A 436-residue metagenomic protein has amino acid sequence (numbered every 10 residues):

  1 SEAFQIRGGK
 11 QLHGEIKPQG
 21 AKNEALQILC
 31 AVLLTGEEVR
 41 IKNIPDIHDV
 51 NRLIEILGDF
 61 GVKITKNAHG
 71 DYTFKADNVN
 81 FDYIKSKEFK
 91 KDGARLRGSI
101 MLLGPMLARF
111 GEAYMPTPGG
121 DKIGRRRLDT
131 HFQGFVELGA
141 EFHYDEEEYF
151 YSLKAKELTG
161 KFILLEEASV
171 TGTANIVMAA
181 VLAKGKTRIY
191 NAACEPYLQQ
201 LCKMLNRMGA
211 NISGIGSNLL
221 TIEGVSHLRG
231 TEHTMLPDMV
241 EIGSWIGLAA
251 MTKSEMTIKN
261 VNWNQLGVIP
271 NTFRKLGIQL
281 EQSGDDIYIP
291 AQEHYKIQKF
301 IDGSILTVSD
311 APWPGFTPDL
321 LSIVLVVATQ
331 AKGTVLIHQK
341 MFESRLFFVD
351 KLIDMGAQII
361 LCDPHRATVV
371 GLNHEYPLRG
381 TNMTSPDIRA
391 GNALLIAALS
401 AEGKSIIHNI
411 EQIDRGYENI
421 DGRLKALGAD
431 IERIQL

Functional and structural regions predicted by a protein language model:
S1-L436: Short, structured segments at the rim of ligand-binding sites
